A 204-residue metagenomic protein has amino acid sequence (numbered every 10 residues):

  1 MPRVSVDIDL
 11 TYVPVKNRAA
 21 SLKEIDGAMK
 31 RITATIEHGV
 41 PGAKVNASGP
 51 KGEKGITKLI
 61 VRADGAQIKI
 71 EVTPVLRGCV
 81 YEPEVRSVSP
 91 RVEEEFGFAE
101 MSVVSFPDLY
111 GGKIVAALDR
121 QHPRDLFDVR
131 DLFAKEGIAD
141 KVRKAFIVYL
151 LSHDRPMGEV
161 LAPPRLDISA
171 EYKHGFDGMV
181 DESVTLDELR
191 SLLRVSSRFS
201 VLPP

Functional and structural regions predicted by a protein language model:
M1-P204: Compositionally biased terminal segments of proteins
